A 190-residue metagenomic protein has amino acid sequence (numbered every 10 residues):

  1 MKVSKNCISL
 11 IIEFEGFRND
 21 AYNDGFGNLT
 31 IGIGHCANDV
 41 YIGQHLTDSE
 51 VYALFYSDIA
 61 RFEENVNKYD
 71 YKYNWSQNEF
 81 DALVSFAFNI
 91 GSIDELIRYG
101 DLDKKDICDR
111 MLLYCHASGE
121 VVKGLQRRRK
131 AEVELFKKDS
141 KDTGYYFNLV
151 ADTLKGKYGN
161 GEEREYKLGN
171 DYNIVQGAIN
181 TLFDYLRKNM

Functional and structural regions predicted by a protein language model:
M1-D20, F26, H35-I42, L46 (+3 more regions): Long, amphipathic alpha-helical surface segments
I11, E79-A87, R110-M111, T153: Short alpha-helical scaffolding segments that buttress acidic/His motifs in well-ordered protein cores
G27, E79-A82, D106-R110, A178: Residue-level detector of well-ordered alpha-helical segments, enriched for hydrophobic/aromatic packing positions
I31-G34, D81-F88, I97-R98, Y166-Q176 (+1 more regions): Amphipathic alpha-helical segments that form the core helices of the histone-fold
S57, R61-D94: Active-site nucleophile-His-acid catalytic modules used for acyl/amide transfer and hydrolysis across diverse enzymes
R129, V133-F136, S140-K141, N170-M190: Repeat-associated, polar segments at repeat-unit boundaries in modular proteins
G144-K155: Primarily a LysM-type cell-wall glycan-binding module
L154-E165: Extracytoplasmic Gram-positive cell-surface binding/anchoring modules and repeats
